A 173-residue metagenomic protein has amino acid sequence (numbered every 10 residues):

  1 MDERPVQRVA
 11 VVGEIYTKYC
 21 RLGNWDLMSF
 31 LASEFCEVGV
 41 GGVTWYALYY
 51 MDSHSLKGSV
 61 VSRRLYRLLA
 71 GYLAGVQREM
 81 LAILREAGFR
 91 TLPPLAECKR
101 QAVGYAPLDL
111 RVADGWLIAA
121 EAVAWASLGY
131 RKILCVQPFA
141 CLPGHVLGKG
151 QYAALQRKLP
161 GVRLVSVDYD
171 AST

Functional and structural regions predicted by a protein language model:
M1-T173: An N-terminal assembly and electron-transfer interface module characteristic of large anaerobic redox and radical
